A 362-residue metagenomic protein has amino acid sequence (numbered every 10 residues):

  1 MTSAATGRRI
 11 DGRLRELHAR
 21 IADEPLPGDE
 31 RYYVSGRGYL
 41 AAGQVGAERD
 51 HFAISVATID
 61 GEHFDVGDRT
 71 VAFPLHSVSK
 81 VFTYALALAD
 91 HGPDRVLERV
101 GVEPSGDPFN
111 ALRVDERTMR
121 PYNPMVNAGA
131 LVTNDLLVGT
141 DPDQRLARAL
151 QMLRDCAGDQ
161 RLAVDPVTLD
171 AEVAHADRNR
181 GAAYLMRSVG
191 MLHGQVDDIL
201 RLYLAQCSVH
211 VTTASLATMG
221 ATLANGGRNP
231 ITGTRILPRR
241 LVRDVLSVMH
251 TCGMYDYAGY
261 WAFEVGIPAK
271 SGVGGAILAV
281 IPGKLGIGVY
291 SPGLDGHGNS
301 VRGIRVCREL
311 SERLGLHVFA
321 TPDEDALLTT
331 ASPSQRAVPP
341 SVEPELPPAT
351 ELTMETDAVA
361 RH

Functional and structural regions predicted by a protein language model:
T2-A19, D94, Y184, A217 (+6 more regions): Ser/Thr/Pro-rich, acidic low-complexity intrinsically disordered regulatory segments
T2-R31, A87-Q206: Active-site-adjacent helix/loop patches that line small-molecule binding or acyl-intermediate pockets
D23-V66, A276-A279: A short, well-structured edge-of-sheet supersecondary motif
L40-A47, P121-N123, A174, G266-K270 (+1 more regions): Short Gly/Pro-enriched turn/cap motifs at secondary-structure boundaries
D50-R69, Y84-A85, R95, R99 (+1 more regions): Long, hydrophobic/aromatic-enriched structural stretches that serve as scaffold segments
G61, P74-L97, M219, I287: Active-site SXXK
D143, V173-A176, R180, Y184-D244 (+1 more regions): Penicillin-binding protein/beta-lactamase superfamily catalytic region
G226-L352: Structured C-terminal helix/loop/strand segments within mature extracytoplasmic catalytic/sensor domains
